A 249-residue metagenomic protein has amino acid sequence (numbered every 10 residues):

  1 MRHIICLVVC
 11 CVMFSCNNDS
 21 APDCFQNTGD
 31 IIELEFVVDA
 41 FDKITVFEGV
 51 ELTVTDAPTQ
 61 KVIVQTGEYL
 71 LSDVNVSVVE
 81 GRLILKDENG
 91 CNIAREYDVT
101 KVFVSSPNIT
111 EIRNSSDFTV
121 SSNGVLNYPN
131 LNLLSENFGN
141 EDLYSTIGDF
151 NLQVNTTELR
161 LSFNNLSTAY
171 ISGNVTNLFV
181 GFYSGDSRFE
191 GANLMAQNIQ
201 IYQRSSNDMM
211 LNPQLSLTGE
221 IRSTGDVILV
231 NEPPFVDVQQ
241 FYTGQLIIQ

Functional and structural regions predicted by a protein language model:
M1-C16: Sec-dependent bacterial lipoprotein signal peptides
C16-Y69, E88-F103, G139-N151: Short acidic/polar N-terminal linker immediately downstream of export determinants
D42-V54, V102, I109-Q249: Extended, compositionally simple hydrophobic/Ser/Thr-rich segments that build repetitive fibrous architectures
V62, V74, L83, V102 (+1 more regions): A broad, low-specificity signal marking well-ordered, structured residues that form hydrophobic/aromatic
T66-Y69, V74-V78: Solvent-exposed adhesion/ligand-recognition segments of exported proteins
G81-E88: Short carbohydrate-recognition loop motifs
